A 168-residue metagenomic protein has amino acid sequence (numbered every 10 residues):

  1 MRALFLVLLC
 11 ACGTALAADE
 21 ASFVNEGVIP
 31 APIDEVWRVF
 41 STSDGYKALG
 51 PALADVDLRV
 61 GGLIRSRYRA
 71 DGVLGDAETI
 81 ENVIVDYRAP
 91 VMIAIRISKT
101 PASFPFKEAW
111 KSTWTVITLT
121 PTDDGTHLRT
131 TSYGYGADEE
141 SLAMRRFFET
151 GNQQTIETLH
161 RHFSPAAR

Functional and structural regions predicted by a protein language model:
A3-C12: Sec-dependent N-terminal signal peptides
L16-R59: Hydrophobic ligand-binding cavity/cleft-lining segments
E20-V28, L63, T79, M92 (+2 more regions): Intrinsic-disorder/low-complexity, polar/charged segments enriched in Ser/Thr/Lys/Arg/Asp/Glu/Gln
V36-W37, Y46, I64-S66, I84 (+4 more regions): Hydrophobic pocket/interface hotspot
D44-T79, Y87: Short beta-edge strand/loop motif at the mouth of beta-sheet-based domains
A54-D55, A77-D123: Hydrophobic-ligand binding "helix-grip"
F104-T150: Beta-strand/loop substructures that line and gate deep hydrophobic ligand-binding cavities in soluble
R161-R168: Short, highly charged C-terminal tails/helix-capping segments
